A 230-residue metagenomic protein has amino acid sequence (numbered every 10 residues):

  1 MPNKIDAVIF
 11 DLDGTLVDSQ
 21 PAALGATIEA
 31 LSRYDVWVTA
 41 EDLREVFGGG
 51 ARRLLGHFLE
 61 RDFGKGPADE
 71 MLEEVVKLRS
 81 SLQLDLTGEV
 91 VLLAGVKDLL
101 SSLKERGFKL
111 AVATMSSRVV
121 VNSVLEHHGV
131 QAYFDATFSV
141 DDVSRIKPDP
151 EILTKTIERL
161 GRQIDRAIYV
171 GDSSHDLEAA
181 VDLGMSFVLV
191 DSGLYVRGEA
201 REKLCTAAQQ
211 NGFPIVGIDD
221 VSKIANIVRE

Functional and structural regions predicted by a protein language model:
M1-I5, S101-K104, R118, N122-E230: Asp-based, Mg2+/Mn2+-dependent phosphohydrolase catalytic module
N3-K97, R106, V119: N-terminal helical cap/lid subdomain that shapes the substrate entry/recognition surface in HAD-like hydrolases
L16, L92, L110, R145 (+1 more regions): Conserved SAM-binding loop
W37, K109, S186: Residue-level detector of anion-binding/catalytic polar loops
V46-G48, K109, Y169, D191: Short glycine/serine/threonine-biased micro-segments
